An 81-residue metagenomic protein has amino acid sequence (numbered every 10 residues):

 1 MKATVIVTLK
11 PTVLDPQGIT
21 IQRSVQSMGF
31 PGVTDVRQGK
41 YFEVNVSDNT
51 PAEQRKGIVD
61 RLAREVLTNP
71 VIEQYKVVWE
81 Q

Functional and structural regions predicted by a protein language model:
M1-P11, K40-E43: Short glycine-/aliphatic-rich beta-strand segments at the starts of folded cytosolic domains
I6, V36, N45, V78-E80: Solvent-exposed beta-strand sheet faces enriched in polar/charged residues
L9-P11, D48, Q81: Non-catalytic surface loops within mature trypsin-like serine protease
T12-M28: Short amphipathic alpha-helix segments
L14-P16, T50-G57: Short, conserved charged micro-motifs
P31-R37: N-terminal glycine-rich anion-binding loops that anchor highly charged ligand groups
E43, S47-N49: Positively charged, solvent-exposed patches that mediate nucleic-acid binding
E53-Q81: C-terminal structural segments of small proteins and small subunits
